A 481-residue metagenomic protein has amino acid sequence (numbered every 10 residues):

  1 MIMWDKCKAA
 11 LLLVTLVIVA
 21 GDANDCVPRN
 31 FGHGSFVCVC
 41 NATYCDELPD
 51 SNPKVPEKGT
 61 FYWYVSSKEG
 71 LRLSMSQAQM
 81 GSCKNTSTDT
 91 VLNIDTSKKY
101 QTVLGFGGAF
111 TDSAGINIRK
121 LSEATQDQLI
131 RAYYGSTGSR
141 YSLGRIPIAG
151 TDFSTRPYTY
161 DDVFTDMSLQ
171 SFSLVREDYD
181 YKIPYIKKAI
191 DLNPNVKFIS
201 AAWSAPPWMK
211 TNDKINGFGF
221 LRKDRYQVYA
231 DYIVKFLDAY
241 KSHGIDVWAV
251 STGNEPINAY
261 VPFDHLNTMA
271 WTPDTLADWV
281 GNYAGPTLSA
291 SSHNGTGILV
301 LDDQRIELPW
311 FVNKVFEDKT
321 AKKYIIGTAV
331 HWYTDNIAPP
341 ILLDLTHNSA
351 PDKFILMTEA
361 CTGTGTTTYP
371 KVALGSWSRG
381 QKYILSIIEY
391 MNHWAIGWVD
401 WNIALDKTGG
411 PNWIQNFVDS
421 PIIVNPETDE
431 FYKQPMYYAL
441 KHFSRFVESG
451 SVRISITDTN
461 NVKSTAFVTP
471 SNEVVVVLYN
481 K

Functional and structural regions predicted by a protein language model:
W4-A23: Cleavable N-terminal signal peptides of Sec/SRP-targeted secreted and luminal proteins
D22-Q101: Signal-peptide-cleavage-adjacent N-terminal segments of secreted and extracellular proteins
S66-W248, T252, T268-D274, D278 (+1 more regions): N-terminal catalytic cores of secreted or lumenal carbohydrate-active enzymes
T86-D95, Q128, I183-Y185, K235 (+5 more regions): Alpha-helical scaffolding within the catalytic cores of extracellular/periplasmic polymer-degrading hydrolases
G108, R140, F198, V250 (+5 more regions): Conserved, mostly hydrophobic/aromatic
Q227-D246, P256-G365: Active-site neighborhood of glycoside hydrolase catalytic domains
F354-H442, S455-D458: Aromatic/acidic polysaccharide-binding cleft in carbohydrate-active enzymes
R445, I456-K481: Carbohydrate-binding surface patches
